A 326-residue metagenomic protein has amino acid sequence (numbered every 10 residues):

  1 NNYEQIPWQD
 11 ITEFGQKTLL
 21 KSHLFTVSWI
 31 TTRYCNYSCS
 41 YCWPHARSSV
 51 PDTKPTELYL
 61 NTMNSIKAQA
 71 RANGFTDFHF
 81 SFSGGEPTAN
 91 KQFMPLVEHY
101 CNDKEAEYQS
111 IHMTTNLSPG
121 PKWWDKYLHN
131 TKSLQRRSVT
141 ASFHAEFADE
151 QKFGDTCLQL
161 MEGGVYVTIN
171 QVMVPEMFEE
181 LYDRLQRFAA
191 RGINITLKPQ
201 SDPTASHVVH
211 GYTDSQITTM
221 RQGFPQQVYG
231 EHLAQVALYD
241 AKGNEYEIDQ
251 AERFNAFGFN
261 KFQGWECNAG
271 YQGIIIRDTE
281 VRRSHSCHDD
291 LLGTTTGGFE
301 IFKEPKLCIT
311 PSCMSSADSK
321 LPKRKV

Functional and structural regions predicted by a protein language model:
N1-S28, G74, N260, C313-V326: N-terminal [4Fe-4S]-dependent radical SAM core
T18-N61, S286: Canonical Radical SAM [4Fe-4S] cluster-binding loop centered on the CxxxCxxC motif and its immediate flanking residues
Y34, W43, S65-A70, D240-E245: Glycine-rich short-loop/terminal segments
A46-E57, G74-N90, D103-K122, T131-K152 (+2 more regions): Core AdoMet radical
T56-K67, F93-L96, P121-K126, E150-T156 (+1 more regions): Well-ordered, non-membrane alpha-helical segments in soluble/globular domains
Q69-A72, Y100-K104, D125-Q135, D155-G164 (+1 more regions): Acidic (Asp/Glu)-rich catalytic clusters
R136, A148-A251: Conserved C-terminal portion of the radical SAM core fold that forms the substrate/S-adenosylmethionine-binding
S206-V326: Accessory C-terminal segments flanking Radical SAM cores
